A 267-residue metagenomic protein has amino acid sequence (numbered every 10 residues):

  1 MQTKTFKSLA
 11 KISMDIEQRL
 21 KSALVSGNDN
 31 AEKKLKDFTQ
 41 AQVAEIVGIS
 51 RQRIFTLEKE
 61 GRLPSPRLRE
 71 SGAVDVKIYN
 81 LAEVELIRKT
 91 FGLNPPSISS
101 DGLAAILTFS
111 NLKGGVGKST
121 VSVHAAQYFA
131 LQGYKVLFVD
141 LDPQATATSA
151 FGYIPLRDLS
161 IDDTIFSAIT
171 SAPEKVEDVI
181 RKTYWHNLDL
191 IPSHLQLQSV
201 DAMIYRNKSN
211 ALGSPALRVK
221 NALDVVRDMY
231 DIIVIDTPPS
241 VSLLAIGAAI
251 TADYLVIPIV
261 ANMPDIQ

Functional and structural regions predicted by a protein language model:
M1-I46, R51-Q52, T56-Q267: P-loop NTP-binding core
